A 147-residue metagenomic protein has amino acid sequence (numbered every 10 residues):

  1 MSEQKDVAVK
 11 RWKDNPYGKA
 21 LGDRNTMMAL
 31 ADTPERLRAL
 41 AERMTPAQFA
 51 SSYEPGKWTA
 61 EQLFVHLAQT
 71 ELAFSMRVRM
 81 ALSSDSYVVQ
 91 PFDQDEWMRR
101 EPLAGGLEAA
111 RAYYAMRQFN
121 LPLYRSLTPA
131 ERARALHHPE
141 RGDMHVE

Functional and structural regions predicted by a protein language model:
M1-A60, L72-E147: Aromatic-glycine hotspot motif
H66: Histidine-centered divalent metal-coordination motifs
